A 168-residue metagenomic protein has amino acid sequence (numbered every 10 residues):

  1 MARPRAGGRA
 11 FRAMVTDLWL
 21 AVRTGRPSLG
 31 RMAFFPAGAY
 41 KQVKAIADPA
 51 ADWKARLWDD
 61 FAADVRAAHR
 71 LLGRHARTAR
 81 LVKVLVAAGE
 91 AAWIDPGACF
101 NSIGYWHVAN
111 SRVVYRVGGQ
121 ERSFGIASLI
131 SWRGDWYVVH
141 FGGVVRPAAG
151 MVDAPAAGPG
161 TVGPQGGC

Functional and structural regions predicted by a protein language model:
M1-S28, M32, Y40-D48, D52-W53: Short, low-complexity N-terminal intrinsically disordered segments enriched in polar/charged residues
A10, L57-D60, D64-A67, G150-V152 (+2 more regions): Alpha-helix N-cap recognition
L18-R26, F34-G38, L57, F61 (+4 more regions): Sec/Tat-exported extracytoplasmic proteins
G25, Y40, I46, D59 (+4 more regions): A generic structural signal for solvent-exposed, polar alpha-helical segments
F34, A45-A47, D52, G73 (+3 more regions): Generic alpha-helix signal with a bias toward terminal, lower-confidence helices and secondary-structure junctions
D48-R122, C168: Surface-exposed, charged secondary-structure patches
I94-C168: Low-complexity, intrinsically disordered terminal/linker segments enriched in charged and Gly/Pro repeats
